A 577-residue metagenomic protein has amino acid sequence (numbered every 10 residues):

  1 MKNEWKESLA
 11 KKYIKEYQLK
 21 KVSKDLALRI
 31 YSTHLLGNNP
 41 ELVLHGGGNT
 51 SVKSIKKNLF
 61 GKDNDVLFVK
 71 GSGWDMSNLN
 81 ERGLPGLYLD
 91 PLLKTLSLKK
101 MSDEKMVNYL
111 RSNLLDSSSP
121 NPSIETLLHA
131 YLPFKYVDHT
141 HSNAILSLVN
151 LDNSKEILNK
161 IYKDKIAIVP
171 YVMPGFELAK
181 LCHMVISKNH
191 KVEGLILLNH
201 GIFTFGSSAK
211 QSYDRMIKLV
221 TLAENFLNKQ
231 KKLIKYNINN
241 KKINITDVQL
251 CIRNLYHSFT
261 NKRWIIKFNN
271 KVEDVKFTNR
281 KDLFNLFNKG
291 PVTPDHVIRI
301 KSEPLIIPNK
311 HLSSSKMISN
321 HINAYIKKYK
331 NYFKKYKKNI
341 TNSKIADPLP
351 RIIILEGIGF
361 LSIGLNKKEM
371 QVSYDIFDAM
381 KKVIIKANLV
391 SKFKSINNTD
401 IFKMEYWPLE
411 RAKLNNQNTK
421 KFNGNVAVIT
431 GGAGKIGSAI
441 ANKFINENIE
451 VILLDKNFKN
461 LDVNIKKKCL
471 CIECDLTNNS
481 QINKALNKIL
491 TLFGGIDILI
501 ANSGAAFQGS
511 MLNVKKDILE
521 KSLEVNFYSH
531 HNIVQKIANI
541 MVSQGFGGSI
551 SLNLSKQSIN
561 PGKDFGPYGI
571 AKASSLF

Functional and structural regions predicted by a protein language model:
M1-A427, A439, K443: Glycine-rich flexible loops
A433-G434: Conserved glycine-rich cofactor-binding loop
N502-F507: Conserved NAD(P)H cofactor-binding loop of Rossmann-fold oxidoreductase domains
S510-M511, K515-E520: Substrate-binding pocket helix/loop in short-chain dehydrogenase/reductase
V514, P561-G569: Active-site loop-to-helix junction immediately N-terminal to the catalytic Tyr of the SDR YXXXK motif in Rossmann-fold
V534, A571-K572: Active-site helix of classical SDR
S555: Residue(s) in the substrate-gating loop at a strand-loop-helix junction that position the organic substrate next
